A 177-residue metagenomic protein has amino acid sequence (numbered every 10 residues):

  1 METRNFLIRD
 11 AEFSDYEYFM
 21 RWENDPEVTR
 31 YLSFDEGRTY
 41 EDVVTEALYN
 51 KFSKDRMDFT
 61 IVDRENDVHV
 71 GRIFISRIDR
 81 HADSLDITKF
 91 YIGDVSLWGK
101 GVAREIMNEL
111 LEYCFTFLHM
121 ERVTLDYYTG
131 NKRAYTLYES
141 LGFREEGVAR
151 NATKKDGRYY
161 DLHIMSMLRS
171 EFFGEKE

Functional and structural regions predicted by a protein language model:
M1-S14, R30, H163, R169-E177: Conserved N-terminal entry element of GNAT/NAT acetyltransferase domains
D10-S14, F34-S96, Y113, L168-F172: Acetyl-CoA-dependent GNAT
R21-R38: Helix-loop element at the rim of GNAT/NAT acetyltransferase active sites that forms part of the acceptor-substrate
I92, G99-Y113, Y135-S140: Conserved acetyl-CoA-binding loop-helix of GNAT-fold acetyltransferases
A103, M107, G130-A134, N151-D156: Short glycine/proline-centered loop/turn elements that form peptide/ligand docking sites
T116-D126: Conserved GNAT acetyl-CoA-binding A-motif
T124-Y127, R144-Y160: Conserved catalytic-core motifs of GNAT/GCN5-like acyltransferases
Y138, F143, M165: Conserved active-site tyrosine of GNAT-family acetyltransferases
